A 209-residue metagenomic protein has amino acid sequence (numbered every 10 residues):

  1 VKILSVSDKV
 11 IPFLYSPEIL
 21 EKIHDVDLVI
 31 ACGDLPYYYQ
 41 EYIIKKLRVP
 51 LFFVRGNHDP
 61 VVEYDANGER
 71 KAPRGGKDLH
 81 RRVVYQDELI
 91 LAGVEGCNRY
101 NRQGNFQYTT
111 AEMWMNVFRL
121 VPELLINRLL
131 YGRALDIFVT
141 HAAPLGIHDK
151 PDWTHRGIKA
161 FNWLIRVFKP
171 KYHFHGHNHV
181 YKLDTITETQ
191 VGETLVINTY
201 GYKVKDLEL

Functional and structural regions predicted by a protein language model:
V1-K45, I126, L130-A134: N-terminal active-site segment of His-dependent metallophosphoesterases
S5-F13, R55, D59-V61, A66-R156: Conserved catalytic scaffold of divalent metal-dependent phosphoesterases
S5-S7, L28-D34, L51-N57, L79 (+4 more regions): Active-site neighborhood of phospho(di)ester-bond hydrolases with catalytic His/Asp-centered motifs
V10-L14, L35-E41, N57-Y64, N98-G104 (+3 more regions): Active-site environment of divalent metal-dependent phosphoester hydrolases
I23-H24, I44-R48, K71-P73, Y131 (+2 more regions): Short, conserved loop/helix-junction motifs that constitute active-site signature segments in enzyme catalytic cores
V83-D87, N162-F168, V180-L209: Binuclear metal-dependent phosphoesterase catalytic core
